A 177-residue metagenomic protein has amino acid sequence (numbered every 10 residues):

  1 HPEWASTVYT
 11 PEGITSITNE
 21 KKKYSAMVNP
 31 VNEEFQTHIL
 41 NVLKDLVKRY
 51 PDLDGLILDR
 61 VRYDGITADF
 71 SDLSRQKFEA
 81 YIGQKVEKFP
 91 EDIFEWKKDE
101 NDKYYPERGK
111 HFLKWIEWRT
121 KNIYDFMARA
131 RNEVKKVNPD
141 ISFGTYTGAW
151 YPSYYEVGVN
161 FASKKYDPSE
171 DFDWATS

Functional and structural regions predicted by a protein language model:
H1-K22, L58-K103, E156-D167: Aromatic- and acidic-residue-enriched segments that line the glycan-binding/catalytic groove of carbohydrate-active
H1-T10, R119-V137: Aromatic-lined substrate-binding rim segments of carbohydrate-active enzymes
H1-Y50, E100-F112: Active-site-adjacent "subsite" loops/lids of carbohydrate-active enzymes
P30-E34, H38, L73, W118-N122 (+1 more regions): Alpha-helix N-cap and loop-to-helix initiation/capping positions
H38, E107-R129: Alpha-helix-centered segments that form part of catalytic cores
I39, L46, L56-D59, V134: Conserved, mostly hydrophobic/aromatic
I57, D64-T67, F126-E133, V137-S177: Substrate-binding cleft/loops of secretory-pathway carbohydrate-active enzymes
